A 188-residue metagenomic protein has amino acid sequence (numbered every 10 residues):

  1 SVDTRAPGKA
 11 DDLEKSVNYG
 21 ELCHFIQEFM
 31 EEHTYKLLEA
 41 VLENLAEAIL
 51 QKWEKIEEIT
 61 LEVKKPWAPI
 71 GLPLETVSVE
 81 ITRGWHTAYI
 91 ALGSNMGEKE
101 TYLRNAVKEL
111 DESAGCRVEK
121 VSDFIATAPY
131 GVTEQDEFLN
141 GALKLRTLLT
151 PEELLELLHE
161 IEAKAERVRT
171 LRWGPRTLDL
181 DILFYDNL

Functional and structural regions predicted by a protein language model:
S1-A88: N-terminal, polar/charged subdomain of small-to-medium soluble alpha/beta proteins
E31, K36, E57, W67-A68 (+1 more regions): Core catalytic alpha/beta fold that binds nucleotide/phospho-ligands
